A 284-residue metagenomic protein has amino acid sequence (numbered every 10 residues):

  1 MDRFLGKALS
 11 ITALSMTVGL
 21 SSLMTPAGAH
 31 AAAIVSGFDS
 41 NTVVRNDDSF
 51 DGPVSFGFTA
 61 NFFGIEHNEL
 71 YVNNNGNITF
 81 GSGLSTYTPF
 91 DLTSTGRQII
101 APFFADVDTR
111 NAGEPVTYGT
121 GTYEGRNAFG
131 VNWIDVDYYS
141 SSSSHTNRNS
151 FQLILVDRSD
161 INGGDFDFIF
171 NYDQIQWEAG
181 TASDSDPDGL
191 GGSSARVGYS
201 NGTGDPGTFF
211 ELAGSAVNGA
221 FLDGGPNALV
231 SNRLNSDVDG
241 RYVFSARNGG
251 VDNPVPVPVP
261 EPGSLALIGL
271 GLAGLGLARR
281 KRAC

Functional and structural regions predicted by a protein language model:
D2-A13: Bacterial N-terminal signal peptides that target proteins for export
L5, M16, V255-P258, I268-G269: N-terminal secretory/membrane-targeting helices
M16-G28: C-terminal segment of classical bacterial N-terminal signal peptides
A31-V257: Extracytoplasmic Ser/Thr/Pro-rich, glycosylation-prone low-complexity segments
P260-R279: A short, hydrophobic C-terminal helix/tail in secreted or cell-surface proteins
K281-C284: Short, charged juxtamembrane terminal tails flanking transmembrane helices
